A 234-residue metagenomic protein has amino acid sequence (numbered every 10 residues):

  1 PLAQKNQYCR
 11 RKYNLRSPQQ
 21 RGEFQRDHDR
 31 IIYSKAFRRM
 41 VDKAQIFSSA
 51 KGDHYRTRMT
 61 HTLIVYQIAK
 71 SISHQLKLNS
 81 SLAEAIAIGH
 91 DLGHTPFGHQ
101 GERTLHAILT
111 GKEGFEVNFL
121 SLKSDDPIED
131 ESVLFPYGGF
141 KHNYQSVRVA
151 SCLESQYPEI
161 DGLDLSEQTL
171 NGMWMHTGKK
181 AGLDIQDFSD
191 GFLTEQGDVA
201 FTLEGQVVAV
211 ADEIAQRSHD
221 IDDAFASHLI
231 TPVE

Functional and structural regions predicted by a protein language model:
P1-Q19, Y33-R38, D42, Q67 (+2 more regions): Sequence-structural signature of the catalytic-core scaffold of metal-dependent phosphohydrolases that act on
P18-G22, R30-Y33, F37-H61: N-terminal charged/capping segments associated with class I S-adenosyl-L-methionine
K51-A83, T194-E195: Alpha-helical phosphate/pyrophosphate-handling elements in metalloenzyme active cores
H61, H90, H142: Histidine-centered divalent metal-coordination motifs
A83-I88, A209: Short alpha-helical catalytic segment bearing the HExxH-like zincin motif of zinc-dependent metalloproteases
